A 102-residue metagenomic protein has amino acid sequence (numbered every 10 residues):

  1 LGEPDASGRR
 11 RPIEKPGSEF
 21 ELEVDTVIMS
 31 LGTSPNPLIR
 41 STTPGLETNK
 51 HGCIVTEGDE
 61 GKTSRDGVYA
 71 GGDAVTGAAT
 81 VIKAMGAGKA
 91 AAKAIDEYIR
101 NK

Functional and structural regions predicted by a protein language model:
L1-E3, N101: A short local loop/turn or secondary-structure capping micro-motif enriched for an aromatic residue
P4-A78: FAD-site-proximal beta/loop scaffold in flavoenzymes
A74-K102: A conserved FAD-binding loop/helix module that cradles the flavin
